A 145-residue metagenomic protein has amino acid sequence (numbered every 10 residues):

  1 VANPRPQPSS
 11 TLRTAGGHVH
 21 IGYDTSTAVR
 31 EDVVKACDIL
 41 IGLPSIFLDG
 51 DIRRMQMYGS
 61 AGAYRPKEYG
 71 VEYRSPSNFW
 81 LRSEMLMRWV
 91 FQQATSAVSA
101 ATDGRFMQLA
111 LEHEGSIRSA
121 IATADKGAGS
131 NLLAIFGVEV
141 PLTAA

Functional and structural regions predicted by a protein language model:
V1-A15, D24-A145: C-terminal accessory/tail domains of diverse enzymes
